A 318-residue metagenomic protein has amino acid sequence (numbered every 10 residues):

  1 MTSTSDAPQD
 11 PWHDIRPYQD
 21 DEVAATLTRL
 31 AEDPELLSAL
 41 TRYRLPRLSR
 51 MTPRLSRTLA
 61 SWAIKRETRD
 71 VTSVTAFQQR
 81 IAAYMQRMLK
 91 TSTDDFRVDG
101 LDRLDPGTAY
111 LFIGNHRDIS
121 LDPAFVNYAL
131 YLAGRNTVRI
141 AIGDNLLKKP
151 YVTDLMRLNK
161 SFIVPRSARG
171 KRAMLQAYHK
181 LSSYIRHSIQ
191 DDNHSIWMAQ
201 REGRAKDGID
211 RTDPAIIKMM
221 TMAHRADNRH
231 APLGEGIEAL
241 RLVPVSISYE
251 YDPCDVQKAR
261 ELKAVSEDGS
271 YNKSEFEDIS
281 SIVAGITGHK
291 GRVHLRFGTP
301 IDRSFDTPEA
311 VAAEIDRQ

Functional and structural regions predicted by a protein language model:
M1-Y110, H116-N127, Y131, T153 (+1 more regions): Membrane-anchoring hydrophobic helices of lipid-metabolizing enzymes
I81-D306: Soluble catalytic domains of membrane acyltransferases
P308-Q318: Long, compositionally biased intrinsically disordered regions
